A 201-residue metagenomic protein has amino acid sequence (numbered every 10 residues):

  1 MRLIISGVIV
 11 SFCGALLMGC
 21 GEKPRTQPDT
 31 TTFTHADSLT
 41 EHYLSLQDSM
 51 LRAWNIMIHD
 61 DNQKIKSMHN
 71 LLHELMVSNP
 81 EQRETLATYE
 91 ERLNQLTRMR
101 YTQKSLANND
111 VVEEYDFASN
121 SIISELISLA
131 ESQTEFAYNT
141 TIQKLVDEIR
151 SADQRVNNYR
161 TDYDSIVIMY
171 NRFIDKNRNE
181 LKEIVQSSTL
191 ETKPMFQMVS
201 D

Functional and structural regions predicted by a protein language model:
R2-S6, G19-D201: A helix-centric hydrophobic-segment signal that preferentially recognizes long, alpha-helical stretches used
G7-L16: Bacterial N-terminal signal peptides
